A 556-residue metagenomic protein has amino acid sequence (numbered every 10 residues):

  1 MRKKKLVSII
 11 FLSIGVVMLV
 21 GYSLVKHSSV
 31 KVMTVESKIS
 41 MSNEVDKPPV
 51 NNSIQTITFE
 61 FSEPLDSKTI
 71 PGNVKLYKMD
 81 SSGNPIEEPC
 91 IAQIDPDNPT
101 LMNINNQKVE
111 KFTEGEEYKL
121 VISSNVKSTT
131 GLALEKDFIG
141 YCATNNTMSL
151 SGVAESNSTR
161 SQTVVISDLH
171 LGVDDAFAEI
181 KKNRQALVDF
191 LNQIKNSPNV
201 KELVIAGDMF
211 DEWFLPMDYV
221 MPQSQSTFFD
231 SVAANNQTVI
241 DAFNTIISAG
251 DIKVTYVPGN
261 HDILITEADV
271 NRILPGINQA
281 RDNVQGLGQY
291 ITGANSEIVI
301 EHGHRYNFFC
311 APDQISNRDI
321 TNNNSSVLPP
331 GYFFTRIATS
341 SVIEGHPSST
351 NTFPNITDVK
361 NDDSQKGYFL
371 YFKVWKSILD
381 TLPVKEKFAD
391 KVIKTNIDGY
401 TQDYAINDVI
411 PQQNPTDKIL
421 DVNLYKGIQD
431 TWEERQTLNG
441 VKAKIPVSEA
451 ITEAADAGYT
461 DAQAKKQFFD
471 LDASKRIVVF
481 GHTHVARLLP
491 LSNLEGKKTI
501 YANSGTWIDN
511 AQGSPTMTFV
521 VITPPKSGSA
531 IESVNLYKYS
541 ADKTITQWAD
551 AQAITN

Functional and structural regions predicted by a protein language model:
M1-L12: N-terminal Sec-pathway targeting helices
F11-L19: Hydrophobic membrane-insertion alpha-helices, especially the h-region of bacterial N-terminal signal peptides
M18-K31, F61, A143-Q162, S167: Acidic, histidine-bearing metal-coordination/catalytic regions of metal-dependent phosphoesterases
S23-S53, M79, E114, V121-S149: Acidic, Ser/Thr/Gly/Pro-rich low-complexity segments and short DxT(G/T)-type signature motifs
S53-Q93, K127, F138-G140: Short, surface-exposed alpha-helix to beta-strand junction/turn motifs within ectodomains of secreted and cell-envelope
N98-N106: Aromatic sugar-binding surface patches on proteins that engage polysaccharides or sugar-phosphate polymers
V109-E117: Surface-exposed, short loops/turns at beta-strand junctions within beta-sandwich domains
T147-N556: Extended recognition/assembly regions associated with phosphoester-bond processing machinery
